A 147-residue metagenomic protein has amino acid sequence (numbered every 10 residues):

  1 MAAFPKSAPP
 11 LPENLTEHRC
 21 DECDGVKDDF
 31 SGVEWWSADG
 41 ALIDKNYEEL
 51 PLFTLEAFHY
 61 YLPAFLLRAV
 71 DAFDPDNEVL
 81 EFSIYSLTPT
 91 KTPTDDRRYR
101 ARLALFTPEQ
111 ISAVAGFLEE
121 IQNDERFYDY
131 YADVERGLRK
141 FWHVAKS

Functional and structural regions predicted by a protein language model:
M1-E49: Long, low-complexity, highly charged intrinsically disordered regions
F53, F58-S147: Extended alpha-helical scaffolding segments
